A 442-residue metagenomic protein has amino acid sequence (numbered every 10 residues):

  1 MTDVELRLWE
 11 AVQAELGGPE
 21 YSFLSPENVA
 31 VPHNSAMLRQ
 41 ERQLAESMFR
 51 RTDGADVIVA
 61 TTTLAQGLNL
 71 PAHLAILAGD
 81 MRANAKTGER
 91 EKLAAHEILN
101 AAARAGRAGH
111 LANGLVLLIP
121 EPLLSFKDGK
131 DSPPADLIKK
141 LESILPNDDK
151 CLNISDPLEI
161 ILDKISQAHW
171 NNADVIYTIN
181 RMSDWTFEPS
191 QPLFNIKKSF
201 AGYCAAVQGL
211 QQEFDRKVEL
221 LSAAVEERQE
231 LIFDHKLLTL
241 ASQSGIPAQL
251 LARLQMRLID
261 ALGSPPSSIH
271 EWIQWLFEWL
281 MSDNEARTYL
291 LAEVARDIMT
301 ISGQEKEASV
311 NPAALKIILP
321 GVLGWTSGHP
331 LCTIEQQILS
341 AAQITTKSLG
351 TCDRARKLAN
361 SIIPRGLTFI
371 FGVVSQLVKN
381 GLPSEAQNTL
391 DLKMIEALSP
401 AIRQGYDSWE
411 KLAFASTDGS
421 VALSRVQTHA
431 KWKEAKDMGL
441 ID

Functional and structural regions predicted by a protein language model:
M1-V57, N84-I98: Conserved C-terminal RecA-like helicase domain
L8, A168-N180, E219-D442: C-terminal accessory/interaction regions of large nucleic acid-associated machines
R39, L70, L74-N84, E89-L137: Conserved segment of the helicase C-terminal RecA-like domain
R42-G79, A103: Beta-edge loop/turn motif
L77-A78, R82, T87-L99, E142-L158 (+2 more regions): C-terminal or late-domain output modules
R104, L111-Q212: C-terminal helicase module of SF1/SF2 nucleic-acid helicases/translocases
